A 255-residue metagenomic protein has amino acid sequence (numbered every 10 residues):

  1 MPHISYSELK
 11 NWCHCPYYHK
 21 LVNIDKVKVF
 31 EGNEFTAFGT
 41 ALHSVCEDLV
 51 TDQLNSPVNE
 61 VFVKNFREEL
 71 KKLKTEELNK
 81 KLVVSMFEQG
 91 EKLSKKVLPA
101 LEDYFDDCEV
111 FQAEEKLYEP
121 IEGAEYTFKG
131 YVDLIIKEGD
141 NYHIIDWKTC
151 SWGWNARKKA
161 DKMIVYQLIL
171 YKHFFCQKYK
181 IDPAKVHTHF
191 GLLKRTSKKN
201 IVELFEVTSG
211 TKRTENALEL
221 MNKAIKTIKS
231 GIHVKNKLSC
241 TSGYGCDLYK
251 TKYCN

Functional and structural regions predicted by a protein language model:
K10-L54, E114: Nuclease catalytic cores
C15-L21, N141-K148, N222: Active-site-adjacent bridging/hinge elements
D25, K148-S151, K194: A short beta-strand motif that forms part of the nucleic acid-binding face of small beta-barrel RNA-binding folds
V29-A37, A160, H233-C240: Structural motif
E34, F38, M86, G90 (+1 more regions): Hydrophobic (often cysteine-bearing) scaffold residues that line and stabilize catalytic clefts of nucleotide/cofactor
V45-E114: A non-catalytic, helix-rich entry segment at domain boundaries
K95, H173-N255: Metal-dependent nuclease catalytic regions and adjoining charged, substrate-binding loops involved in nucleic-acid end
Q112-L170, C176: Non-catalytic protein-protein interaction segments used by genome-maintenance enzymes to assemble and couple activities
